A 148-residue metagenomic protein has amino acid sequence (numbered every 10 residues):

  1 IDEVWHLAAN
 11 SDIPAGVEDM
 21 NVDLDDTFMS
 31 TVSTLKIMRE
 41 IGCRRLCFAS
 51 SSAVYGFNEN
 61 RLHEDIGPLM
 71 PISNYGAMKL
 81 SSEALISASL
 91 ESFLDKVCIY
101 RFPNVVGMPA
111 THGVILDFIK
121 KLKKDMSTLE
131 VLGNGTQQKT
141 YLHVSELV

Functional and structural regions predicted by a protein language model:
I1-D26: NAD(P)H-binding glycine-rich loop region in Rossmannoid oxidoreductase-like domains and their noncatalytic homologs
E3, S33, A84-L85, D117 (+1 more regions): Alpha-helical elements of Rossmann-like donor-binding domains used by nucleotide-donor carbohydrate transfer enzymes
G16, G67-P68, V97-N104, K120-L142: A conserved pocket-lining segment of Rossmann-fold NAD(P)-dependent short-chain dehydrogenase/reductase
E18-K36, E40, R44-R45, V54-I99 (+2 more regions): Catalytic helix-loop patch of NAD(P)-dependent Rossmann-fold dehydrogenases
S51: Residue(s) in the substrate-gating loop at a strand-loop-helix junction that position the organic substrate next
L80, F93, V106-D117, D125-S127 (+2 more regions): Glycine/proline-rich active-site loop of Rossmann-fold NAD(P)-dependent oxidoreductases
